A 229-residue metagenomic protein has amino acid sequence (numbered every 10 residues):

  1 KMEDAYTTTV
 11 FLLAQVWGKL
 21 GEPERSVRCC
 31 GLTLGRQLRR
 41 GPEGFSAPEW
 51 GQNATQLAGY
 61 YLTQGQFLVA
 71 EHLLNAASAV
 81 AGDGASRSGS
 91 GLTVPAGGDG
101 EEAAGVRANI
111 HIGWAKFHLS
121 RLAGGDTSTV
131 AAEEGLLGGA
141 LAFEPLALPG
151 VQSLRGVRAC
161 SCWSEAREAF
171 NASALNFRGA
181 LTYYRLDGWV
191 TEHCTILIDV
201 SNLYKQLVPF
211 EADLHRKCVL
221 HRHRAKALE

Functional and structural regions predicted by a protein language model:
K1, G31-P42, N75-R87, L137-A142 (+2 more regions): Amphipathic alpha-helical segments of tetratricopeptide repeats
K1, G41-F45, P95, E102 (+2 more regions): Structural signature of alpha-solenoid helical repeat scaffolds
E3-A5, P42, E49, D99 (+3 more regions): Structural signature of alpha-solenoid helical repeat junctions
D4, T8, R28, Q52 (+5 more regions): Residue register of alpha-helical TPR repeats
A108-F170: Acidic, serine/threonine- and proline-enriched intrinsically disordered linkers and terminal tails in large eukaryotic
